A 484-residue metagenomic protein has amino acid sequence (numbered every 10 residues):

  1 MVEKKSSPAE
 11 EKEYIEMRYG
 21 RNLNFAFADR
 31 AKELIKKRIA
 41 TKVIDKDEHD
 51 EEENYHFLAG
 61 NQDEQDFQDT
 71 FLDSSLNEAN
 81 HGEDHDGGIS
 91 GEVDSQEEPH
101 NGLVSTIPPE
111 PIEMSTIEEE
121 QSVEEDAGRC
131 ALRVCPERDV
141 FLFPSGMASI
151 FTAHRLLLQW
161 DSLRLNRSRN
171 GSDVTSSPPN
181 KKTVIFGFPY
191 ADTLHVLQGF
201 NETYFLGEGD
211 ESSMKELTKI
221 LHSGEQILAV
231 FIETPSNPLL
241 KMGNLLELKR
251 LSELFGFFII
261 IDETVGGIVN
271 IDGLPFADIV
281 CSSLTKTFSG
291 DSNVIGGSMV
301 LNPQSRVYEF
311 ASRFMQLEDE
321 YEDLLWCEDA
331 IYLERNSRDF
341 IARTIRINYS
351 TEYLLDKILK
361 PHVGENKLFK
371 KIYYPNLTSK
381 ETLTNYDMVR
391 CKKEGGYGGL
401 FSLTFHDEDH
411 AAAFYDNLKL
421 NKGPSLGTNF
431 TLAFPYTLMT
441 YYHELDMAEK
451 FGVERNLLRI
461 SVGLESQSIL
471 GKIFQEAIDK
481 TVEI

Functional and structural regions predicted by a protein language model:
M1, D173, P178-K181, L359 (+2 more regions): Conserved C-terminal alpha-helix-loop-beta "cap" of PLP-dependent enzymes that closes/shapes the active-site mouth
M1-E78, G82-D84, G91-E92, Q96 (+16 more regions): PLP-dependent enzyme catalytic core of the Aspartate aminotransferase-like
A59-N61, Q68-D73, D126-L368, Y373 (+1 more regions): Conserved PLP-enzyme active-site core in the AAT-like
F310, H410-F414, L470-F474: Hydrophobic side chains in well-ordered alpha-helices
